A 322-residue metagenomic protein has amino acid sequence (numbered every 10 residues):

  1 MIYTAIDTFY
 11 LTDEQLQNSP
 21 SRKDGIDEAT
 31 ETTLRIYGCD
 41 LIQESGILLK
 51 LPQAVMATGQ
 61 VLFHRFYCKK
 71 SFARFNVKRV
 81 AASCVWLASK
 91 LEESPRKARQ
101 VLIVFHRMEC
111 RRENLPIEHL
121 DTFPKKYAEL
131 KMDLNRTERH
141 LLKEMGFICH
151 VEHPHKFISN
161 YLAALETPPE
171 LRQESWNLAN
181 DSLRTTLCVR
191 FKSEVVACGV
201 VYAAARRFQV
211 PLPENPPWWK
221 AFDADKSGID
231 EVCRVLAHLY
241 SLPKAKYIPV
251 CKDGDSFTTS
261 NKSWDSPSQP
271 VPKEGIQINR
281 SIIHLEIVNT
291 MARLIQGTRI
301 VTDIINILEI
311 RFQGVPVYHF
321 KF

Functional and structural regions predicted by a protein language model:
M1-D24: An acidic, Gly/Ser/Thr/Pro-rich helix-cap/linker signature
Y3, Y10, C188, A203 (+1 more regions): C-terminal region detector
I26-E28, F123, A237, K244: A short, structure-level motif marking secondary-structure boundaries and short turns
A29-C198, Y202-E231: Structured all-alpha helical bundle cores of eukaryotic regulatory proteins
